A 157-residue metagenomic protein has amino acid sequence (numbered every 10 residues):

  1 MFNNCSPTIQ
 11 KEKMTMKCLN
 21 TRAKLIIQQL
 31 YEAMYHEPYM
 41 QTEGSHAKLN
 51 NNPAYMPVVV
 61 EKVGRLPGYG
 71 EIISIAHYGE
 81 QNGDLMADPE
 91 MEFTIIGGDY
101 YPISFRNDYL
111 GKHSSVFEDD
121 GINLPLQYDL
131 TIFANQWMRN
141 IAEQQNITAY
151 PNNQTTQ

Functional and structural regions predicted by a protein language model:
F2-Y55: N-terminal "first-domain core" detector
A23-I26, Y69-I73, F117, P125: C-terminal and inter-domain tail/linker signature
M40-L49, I147-Q157: Short glycine-rich, low-complexity/disordered patches
S45-I96: Amphipathic, interaction-prone secondary-structure segments
Y78-G121: Amphipathic protein-protein interaction modules
I103-T156: Helix-rich interaction surfaces within compact, conserved domain-sized segments that mediate assembly or partner
